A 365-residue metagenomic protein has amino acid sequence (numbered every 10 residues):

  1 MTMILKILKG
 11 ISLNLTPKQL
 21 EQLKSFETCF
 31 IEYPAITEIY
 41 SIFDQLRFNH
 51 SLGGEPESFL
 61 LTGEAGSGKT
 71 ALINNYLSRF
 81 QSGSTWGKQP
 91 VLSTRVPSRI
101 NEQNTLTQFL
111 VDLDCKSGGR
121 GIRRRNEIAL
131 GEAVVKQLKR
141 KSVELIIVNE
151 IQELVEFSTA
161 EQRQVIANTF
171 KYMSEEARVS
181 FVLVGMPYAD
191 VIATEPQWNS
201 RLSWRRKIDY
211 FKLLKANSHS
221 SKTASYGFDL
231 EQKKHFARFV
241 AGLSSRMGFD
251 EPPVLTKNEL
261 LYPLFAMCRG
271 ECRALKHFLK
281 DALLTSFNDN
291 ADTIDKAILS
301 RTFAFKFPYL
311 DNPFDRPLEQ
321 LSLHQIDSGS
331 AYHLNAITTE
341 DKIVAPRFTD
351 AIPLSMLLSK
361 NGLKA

Functional and structural regions predicted by a protein language model:
M1-S58: Walker A/P-loop-proximal flanking segment of P-loop NTPase domains
T2-T16, L23, K222-A365: C-terminal alpha-helical "lid" subdomain
I7-K18, Y40, N101-Q108, C115-S180 (+3 more regions): Mid-core helix/loop region of P-loop NTP-binding domains shared across ATPases and GTPases
H50-G54, G83-K88, Q137-K141, Q162 (+2 more regions): Conserved catalytic network of the ASCE P-loop NTPase/AAA+ motor domain
E55-N74: Walker A/P-loop nucleotide-binding motif
I73-S78, K276: The feature captures the helix immediately C-terminal to the Walker
S82-Q108, D112: AAA+/P-loop NTPase substrate/partner-engagement loops
E153-V155, A167-L255, E259: The catalytic "switch" region of P-loop NTPases
